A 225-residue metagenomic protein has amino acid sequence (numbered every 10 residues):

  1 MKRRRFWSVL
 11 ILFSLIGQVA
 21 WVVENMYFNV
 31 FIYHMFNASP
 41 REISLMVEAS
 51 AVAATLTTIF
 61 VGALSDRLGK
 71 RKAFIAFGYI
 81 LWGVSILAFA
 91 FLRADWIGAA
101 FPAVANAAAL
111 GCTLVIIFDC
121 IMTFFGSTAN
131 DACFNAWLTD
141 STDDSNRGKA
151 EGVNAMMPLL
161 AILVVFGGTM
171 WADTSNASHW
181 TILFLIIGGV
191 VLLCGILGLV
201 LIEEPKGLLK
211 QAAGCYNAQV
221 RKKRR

Functional and structural regions predicted by a protein language model:
M1-A54: Helix-loop boundary and gating motifs at the non-cytosolic
M1-R4, K206-R225: Juxtamembrane intracellular "pre-TM" segments in multi-pass secondary transporters
F28, S127-T142: Intracellular juxtamembrane helix-capping segments at the cytosolic ends of symmetry-related transmembrane helices
I43-S65, V84-S85: Central cavity-lining transmembrane alpha-helices of secondary-active solute carriers, predominantly the Major
A53-T55, G148-D173: Glycine-rich segments within core transmembrane alpha-helices of 12-TM secondary carriers
F77-A109: C-terminal ends and interior cores of transmembrane alpha-helices in multi-pass membrane transporters/permeases
A94-I97, L199-A213: Helix-loop junctions on the cytosolic side of multi-pass membrane transporters, especially the intracellular loop
T181-V200: Symmetry-related core transmembrane helices of the 12-TM Major Facilitator Superfamily/SLC fold
